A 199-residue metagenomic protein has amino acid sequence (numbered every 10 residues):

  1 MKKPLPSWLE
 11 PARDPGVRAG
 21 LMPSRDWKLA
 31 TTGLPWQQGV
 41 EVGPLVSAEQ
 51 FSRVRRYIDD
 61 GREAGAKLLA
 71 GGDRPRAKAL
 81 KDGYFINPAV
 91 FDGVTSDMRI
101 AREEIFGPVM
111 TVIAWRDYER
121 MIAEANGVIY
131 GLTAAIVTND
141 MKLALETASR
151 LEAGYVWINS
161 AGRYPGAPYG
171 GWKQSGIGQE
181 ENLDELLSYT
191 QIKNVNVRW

Functional and structural regions predicted by a protein language model:
M1-P4, W8-G16, M22-T31, E63 (+1 more regions): Conserved C-terminal structural/oligomerization subdomain of aldehyde/semialdehyde dehydrogenase
P4, G20, R53-I58: Alpha-helical packing segments of well-folded alpha/beta enzyme cores
W8, Q37, L69-G71, I136: Short beta-strand segments
T31-G33, Q37: Active-site region of PLP-dependent enzymes
Q37-G43: Short linear capping/connector segments at secondary-structure termini
L45-V54: Short beta-strand to alpha-helix junction loop
Y57-R62, A66: Helical element adjacent to the flavin cofactor pocket in flavoenzyme catalytic cores
G72-A79: Short, solvent-exposed loop/turn elements at beta->coil junctions and helix N-caps that rim active or binding pockets
